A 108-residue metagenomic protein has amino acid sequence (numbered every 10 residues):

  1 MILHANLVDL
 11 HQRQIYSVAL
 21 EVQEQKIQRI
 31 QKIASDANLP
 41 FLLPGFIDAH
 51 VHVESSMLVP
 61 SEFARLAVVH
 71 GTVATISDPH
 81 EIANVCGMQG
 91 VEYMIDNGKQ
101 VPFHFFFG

Functional and structural regions predicted by a protein language model:
M1-A34: N-terminal metal-binding scaffold of metallo-dependent hydrolase/deaminase domains
L3, R29-D78: Replace "His-x-His-based motif
Q12-Q14, F41, K99: A generic structural signal for short, solvent-exposed coil/turn residues that cap or connect secondary-structure
I15, S56, N84-G87: Alpha-helix N-cap/helix-start motif
Y16-V18, S61-E62, Q89-G90: Surface-exposed beta-strand edges and their flanking turn/coil or helix-capping segments
R65-G108: Divalent-metal coordination cores built from histidine and acidic residues
